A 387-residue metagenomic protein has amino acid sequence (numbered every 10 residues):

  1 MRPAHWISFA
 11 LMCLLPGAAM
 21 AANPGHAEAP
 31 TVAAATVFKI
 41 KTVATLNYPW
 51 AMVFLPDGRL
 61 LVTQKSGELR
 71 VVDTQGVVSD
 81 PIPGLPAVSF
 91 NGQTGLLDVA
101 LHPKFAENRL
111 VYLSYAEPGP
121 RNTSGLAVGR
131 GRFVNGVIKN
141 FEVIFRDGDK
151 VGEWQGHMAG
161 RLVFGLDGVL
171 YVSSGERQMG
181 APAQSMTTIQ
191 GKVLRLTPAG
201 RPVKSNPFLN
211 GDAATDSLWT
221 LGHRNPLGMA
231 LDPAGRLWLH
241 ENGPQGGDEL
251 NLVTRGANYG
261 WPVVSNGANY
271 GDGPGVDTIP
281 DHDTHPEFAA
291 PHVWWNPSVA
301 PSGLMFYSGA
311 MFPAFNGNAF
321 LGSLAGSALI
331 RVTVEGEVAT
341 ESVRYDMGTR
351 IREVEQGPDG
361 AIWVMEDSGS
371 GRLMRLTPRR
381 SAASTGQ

Functional and structural regions predicted by a protein language model:
N23-A29, T94-L96, K104-A106, A127 (+3 more regions): Beta-propeller domain segments
K41-G67, V299-F306: Beta-strand-rich domains and repeat architectures in extracellular enzymes and scaffolds, especially beta-propellers
K41-N47, I82-N91, I144-D147, G152-E153 (+4 more regions): Surface loop/turn motifs at the tips and blade-to-blade linkers of beta-strand repeat domains
R59-T63, E107-S114, V169-S173, R236-H240 (+2 more regions): Conserved beta-propeller blade signature
V78-P103: Blade-loop segments of beta-propeller domains
S124-V163: Asp-box/WD-like beta-propeller blade repeats and closely related beta-sheet repeat scaffolds
H223, V338-P358: Conserved blade-ending motifs and adjacent loop-strand segments that build the rim/top face of beta-propeller domains
